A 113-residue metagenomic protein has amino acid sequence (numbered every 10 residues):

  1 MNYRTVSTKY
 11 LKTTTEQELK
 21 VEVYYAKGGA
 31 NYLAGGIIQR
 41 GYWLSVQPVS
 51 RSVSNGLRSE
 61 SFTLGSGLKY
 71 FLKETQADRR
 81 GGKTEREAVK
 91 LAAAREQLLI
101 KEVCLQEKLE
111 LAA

Functional and structural regions predicted by a protein language model:
M1-S66: Short N-terminal "domain-start" leader segments that mark the transition from disordered tails or signal peptides into
S52-A113: Mixed-charge, Lys/Arg-enriched low-complexity segments
